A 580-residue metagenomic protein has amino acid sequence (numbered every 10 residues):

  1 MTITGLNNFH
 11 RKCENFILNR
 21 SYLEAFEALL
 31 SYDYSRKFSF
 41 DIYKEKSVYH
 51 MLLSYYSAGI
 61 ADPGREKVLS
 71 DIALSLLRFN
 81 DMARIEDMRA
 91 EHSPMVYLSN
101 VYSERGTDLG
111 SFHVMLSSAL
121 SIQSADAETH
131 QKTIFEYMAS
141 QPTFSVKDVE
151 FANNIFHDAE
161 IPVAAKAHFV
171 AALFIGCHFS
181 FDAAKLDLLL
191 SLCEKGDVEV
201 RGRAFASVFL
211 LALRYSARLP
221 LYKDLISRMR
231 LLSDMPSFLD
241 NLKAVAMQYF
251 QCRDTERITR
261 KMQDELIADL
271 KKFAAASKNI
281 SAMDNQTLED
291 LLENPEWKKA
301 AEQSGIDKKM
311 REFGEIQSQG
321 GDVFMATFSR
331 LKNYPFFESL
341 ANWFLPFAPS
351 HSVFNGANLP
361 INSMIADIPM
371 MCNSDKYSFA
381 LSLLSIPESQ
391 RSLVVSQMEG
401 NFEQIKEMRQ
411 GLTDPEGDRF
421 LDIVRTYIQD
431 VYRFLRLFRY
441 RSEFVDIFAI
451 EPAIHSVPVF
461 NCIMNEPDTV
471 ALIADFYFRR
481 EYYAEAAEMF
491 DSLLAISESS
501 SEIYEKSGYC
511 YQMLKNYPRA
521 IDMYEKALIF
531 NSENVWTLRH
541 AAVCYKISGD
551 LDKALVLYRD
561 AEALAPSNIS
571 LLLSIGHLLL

Functional and structural regions predicted by a protein language model:
T2-A58, F238-L239, M247, C252-Q404: Non-catalytic protein-protein interaction scaffold segments in large eukaryotic complex-forming proteins
N7, R203, D468, E502 (+3 more regions): Start-of-helix register in tetratricopeptide repeats
Y22-L23, F179, Y483, Y517 (+1 more regions): TPR-repeat structural position
L30, D187-L190, D491, E525 (+1 more regions): Alpha-solenoid helical repeat scaffolds
N342-N531: Alpha-solenoid helical-repeat scaffolds
